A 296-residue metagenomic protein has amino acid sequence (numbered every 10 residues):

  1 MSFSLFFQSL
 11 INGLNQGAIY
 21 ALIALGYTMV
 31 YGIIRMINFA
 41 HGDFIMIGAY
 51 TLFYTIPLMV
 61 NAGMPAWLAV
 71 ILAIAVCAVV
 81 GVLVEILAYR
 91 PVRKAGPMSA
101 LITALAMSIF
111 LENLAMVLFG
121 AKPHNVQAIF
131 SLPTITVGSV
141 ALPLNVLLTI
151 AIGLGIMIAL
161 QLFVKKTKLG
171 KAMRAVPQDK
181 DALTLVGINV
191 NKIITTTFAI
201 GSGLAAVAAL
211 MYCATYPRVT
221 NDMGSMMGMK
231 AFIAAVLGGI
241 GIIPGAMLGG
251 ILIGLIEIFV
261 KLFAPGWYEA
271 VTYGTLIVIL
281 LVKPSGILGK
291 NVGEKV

Functional and structural regions predicted by a protein language model:
M1-A24, T51, G63-L68, A95-S99 (+3 more regions): Membrane-interfacial amphipathic/re-entrant helices at transmembrane-helix boundaries
S2-I19, V164, K168, I194-A235 (+1 more regions): Inter-helical junctions in multi-pass inner-membrane proteins, predominant in energy-converting antiporter-like
I11, I33-L83, L87: Membrane-embedded helix boundary and interhelical linker motif in transport proteins
Q16, A141-V219, I243-L248: Helix-loop-helix "hairpin" substructures at the membrane interface of multi-pass membrane proteins
Y20-A24, F44, G48-L52, A69 (+15 more regions): Alpha-helical transmembrane segments in multi-pass membrane proteins
Y27-Y50, A66, K94-A100, L169-A172 (+6 more regions): Short, non-helical or kinked segments that cap or interrupt transmembrane helices
N61-M107, L114, L248-I253, K283-P284: Alpha-helical transmembrane segments within multi-pass membrane transporters and channels
P91-V92, P97-K166, I193-T196, P217 (+5 more regions): Transmembrane helix-bundle core of multi-pass membrane transporters and related energy-transducing complexes
